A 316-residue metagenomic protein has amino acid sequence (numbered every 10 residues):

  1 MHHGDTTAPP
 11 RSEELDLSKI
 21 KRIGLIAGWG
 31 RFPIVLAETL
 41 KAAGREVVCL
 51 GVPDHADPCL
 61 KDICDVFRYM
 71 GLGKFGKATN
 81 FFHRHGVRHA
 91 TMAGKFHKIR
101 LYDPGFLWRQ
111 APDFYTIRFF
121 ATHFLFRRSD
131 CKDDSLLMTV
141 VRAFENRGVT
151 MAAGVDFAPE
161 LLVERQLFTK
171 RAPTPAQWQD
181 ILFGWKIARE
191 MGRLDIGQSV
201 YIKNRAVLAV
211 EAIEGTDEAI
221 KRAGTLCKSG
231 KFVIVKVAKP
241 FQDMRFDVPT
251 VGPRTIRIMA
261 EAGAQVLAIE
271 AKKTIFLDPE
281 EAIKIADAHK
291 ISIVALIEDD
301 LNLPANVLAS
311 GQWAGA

Functional and structural regions predicted by a protein language model:
T7-A8, S310: Intrinsic disorder/low-complexity segments enriched in small, polar and charged residues
P10-V52: N-terminal basic/disordered segments at the start of proteins
S18-R22, A43-E46, C64, H85-R88 (+6 more regions): Short coil/turn connectors at secondary-structure junctions
L25-A27, C49-L50, A90-A93, M151-D156 (+4 more regions): General beta-strand structural signal in soluble alpha/beta enzymes
I26, P33-V35, A56, C64 (+6 more regions): Catalytic domains of riboflavin
L40-A42, D54, S129-D130, D134 (+2 more regions): Conserved mixed alpha/beta catalytic, RNA-binding, or beta-rich assembly cores of soluble enzyme, regulatory
P53-V87, A111-F119, E218-A316: Feature captures the catalytic cores and cofactor-binding loops of soluble hydro-lyases/lyases that act on carboxylate
F75-D156: N-terminal glycine-rich phosphate/adenylate-binding segment common to multiple enzyme folds
